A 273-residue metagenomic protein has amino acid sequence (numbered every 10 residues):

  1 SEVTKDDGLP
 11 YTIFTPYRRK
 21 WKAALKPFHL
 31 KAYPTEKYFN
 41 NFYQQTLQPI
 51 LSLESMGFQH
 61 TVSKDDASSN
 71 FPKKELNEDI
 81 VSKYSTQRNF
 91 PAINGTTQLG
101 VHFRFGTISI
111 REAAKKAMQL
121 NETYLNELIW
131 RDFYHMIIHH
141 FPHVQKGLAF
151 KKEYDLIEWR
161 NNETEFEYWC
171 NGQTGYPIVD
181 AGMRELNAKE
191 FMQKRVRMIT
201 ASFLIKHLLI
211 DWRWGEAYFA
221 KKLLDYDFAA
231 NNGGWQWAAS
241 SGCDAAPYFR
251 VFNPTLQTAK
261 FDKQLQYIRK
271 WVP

Functional and structural regions predicted by a protein language model:
S1-L9: Glycine-rich, charge-decorated loop segments at or immediately adjacent to ligand/cofactor-binding or catalytic sites
V3-T4, F14, Y84, W235-W237: Short clusters of hydrophobic/aromatic residues that line enzyme substrate/ligand-binding pockets
L9-Y154, F261-P273: Glycine/tryptophan-enriched, flexible segments
N94-V272: Active-site-proximal binding-pocket segments
